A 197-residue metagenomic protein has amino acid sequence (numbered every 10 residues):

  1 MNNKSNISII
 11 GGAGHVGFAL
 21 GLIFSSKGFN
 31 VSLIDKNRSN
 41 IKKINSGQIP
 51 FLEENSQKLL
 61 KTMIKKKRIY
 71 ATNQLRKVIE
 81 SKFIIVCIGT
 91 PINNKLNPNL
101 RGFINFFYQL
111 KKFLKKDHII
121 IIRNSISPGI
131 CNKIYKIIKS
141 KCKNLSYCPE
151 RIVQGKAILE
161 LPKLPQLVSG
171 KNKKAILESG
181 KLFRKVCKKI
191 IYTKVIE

Functional and structural regions predicted by a protein language model:
M1-Q48: NAD(P)+-binding Rossmann beta1-loop-alpha1 motif at the extreme N-terminus of oxidoreductases
I49-I69: N-terminal glycine-rich dinucleotide-binding loop that anchors FAD/FMN and/or NAD(P) in oxidoreductases
K65-S81: Short acidic low-complexity segments
I79-E80, K116, K163: Alpha-helix C-terminal capping/helix-to-coil transition sites in glycosyltransferase folds
V86-G89, N124, K171: Glycine-rich, N-terminal phosphate-binding loop of Rossmann-like dinucleotide-binding domains
P91-Q154: Rossmann-like NAD(P)(H) cofactor-binding subdomain of soluble oxidoreductases
N132-Y147, I152, I158-E197: Internal alpha-helical scaffold of NAD(P)-dependent oxidoreductase catalytic cores
